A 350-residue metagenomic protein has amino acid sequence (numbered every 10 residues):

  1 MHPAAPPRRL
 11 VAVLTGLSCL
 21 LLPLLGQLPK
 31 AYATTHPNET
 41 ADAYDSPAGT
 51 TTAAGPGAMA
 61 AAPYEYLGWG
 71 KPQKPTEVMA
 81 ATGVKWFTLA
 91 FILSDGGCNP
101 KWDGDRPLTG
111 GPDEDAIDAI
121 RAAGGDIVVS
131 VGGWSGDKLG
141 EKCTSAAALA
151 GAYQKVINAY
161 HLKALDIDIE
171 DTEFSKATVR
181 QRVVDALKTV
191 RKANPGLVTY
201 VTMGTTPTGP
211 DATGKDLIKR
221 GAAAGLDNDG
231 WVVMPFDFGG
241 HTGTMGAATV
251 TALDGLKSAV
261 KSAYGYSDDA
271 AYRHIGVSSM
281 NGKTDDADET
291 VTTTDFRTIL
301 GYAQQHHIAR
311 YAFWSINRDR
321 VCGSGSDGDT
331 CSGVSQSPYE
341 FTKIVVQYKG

Functional and structural regions predicted by a protein language model:
M1-T34: Secretory targeting and sorting signals
A4, A54-V233, D237-Y264, Y272-G276 (+3 more regions): Chitinase-like catalytic core of GlcNAc-active glycosidases
L22-A54: C-terminal region of N-terminal signal peptides and the immediate post-cleavage residues of exported proteins
D45-G49, T342-G350: Short, low-complexity, Pro/Ser/Thr/Gly-rich segments in the mature regions of secreted, periplasmic
G276-S279, R310-S315: Conserved active-site loop/cleft motifs that coordinate metal ions or position small ligands
E289-R310: Short, low-complexity, polybasic intrinsically disordered segments
I316-V321: A short, acidic, flexible beta-alpha connecting loop/helix-capping segment that sits on the rim of active
